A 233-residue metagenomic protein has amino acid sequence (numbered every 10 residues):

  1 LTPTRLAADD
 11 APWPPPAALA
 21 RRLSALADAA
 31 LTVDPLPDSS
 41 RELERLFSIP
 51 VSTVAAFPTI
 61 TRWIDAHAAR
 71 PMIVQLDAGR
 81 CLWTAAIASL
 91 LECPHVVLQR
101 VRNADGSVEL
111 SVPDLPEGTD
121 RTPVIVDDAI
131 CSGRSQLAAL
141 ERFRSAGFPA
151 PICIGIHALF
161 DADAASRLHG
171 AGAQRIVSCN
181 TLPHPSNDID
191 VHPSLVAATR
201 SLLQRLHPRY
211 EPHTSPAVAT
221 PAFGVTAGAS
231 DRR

Functional and structural regions predicted by a protein language model:
L1-R233: PRPP-associated nucleotide enzymes
